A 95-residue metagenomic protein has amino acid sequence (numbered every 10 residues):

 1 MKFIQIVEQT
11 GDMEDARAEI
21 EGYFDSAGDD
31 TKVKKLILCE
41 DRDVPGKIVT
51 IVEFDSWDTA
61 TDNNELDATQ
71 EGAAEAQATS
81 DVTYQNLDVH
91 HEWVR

Functional and structural regions predicted by a protein language model:
M1-A68, A76-R95: Short S/T/G/P-rich N-terminal loop/turn motif that feeds into the first structured element of a domain
